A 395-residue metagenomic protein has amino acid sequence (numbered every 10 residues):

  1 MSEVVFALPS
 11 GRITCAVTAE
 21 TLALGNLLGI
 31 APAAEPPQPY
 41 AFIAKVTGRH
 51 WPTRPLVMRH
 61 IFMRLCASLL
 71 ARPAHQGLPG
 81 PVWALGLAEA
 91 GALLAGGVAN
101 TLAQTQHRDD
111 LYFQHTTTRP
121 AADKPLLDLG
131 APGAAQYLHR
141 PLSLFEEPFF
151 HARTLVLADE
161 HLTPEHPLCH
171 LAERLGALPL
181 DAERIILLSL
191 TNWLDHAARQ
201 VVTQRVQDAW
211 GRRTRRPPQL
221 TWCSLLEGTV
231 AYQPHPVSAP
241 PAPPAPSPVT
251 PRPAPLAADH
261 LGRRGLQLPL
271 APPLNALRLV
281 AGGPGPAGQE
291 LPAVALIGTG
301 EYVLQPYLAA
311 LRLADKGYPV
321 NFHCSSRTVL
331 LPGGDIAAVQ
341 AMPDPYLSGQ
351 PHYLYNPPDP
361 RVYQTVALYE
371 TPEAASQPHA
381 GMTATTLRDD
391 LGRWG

Functional and structural regions predicted by a protein language model:
M1-G395: PRPP-associated nucleotide enzymes
